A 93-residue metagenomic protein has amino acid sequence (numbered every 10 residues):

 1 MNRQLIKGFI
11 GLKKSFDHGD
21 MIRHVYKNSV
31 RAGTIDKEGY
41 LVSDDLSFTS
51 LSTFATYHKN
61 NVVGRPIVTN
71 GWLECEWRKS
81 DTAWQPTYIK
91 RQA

Functional and structural regions predicted by a protein language model:
M1-A93: Eukaryotic, polar/proline-rich low-complexity intrinsically disordered regions
